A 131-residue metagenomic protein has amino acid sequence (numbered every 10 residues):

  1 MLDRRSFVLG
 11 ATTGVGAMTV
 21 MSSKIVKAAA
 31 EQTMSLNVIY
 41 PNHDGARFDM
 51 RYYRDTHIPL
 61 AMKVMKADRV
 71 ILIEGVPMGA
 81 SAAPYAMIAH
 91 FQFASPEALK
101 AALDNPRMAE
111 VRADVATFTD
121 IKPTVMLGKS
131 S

Functional and structural regions predicted by a protein language model:
M1-G14: N-terminal secretory signal peptides and thylakoid transit peptides that target proteins across membranes
A11, M65, L103-D104: Short, flexible helix/strand-to-coil boundary loops that buttress conserved ligand/catalytic motifs in alpha/beta
M21-F48: C-terminal segment of N-terminal export signals and the immediately downstream linker at the start of the mature
M34-P41, I73-E74, G79-L103: Short, well-ordered beta-strand segments in beta-rich or mixed alpha/beta enzyme and ligand-binding folds
F48-I71, R107-R112: Short amphipathic alpha-helical segments
M62-I88, V125-S130: Short, glycine- and small/hydrophobic-rich beta-strand elements in well-ordered beta-sheets
S95, A102, P106-V125: Vicinal oxygen chelate
